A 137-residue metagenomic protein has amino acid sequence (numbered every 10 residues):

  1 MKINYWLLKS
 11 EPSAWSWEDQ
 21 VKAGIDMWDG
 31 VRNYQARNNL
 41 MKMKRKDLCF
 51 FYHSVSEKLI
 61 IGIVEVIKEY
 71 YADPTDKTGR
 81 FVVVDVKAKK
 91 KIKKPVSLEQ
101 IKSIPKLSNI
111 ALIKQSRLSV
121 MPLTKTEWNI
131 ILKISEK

Functional and structural regions predicted by a protein language model:
M1-K44, S135-K137: Compositionally biased, charged N-terminal/linker segments
M1-W15, D73-K137: Contiguous surface segments at macromolecular interaction interfaces
D19, M43-K44, L59, K77-G79: Short glycine/proline-enriched turns and hinge-like loops at secondary-structure junctions
G30-Q35, K68-A72, K106: Short acidic (Asp/Glu) patches
F50-F51, E65: Hydrophobic beta-strand signal
Y52-K58: Short, charged beta-turn/beta-strand-edge "cap" motif at the junction between a beta-strand and an adjacent loop
L59-E69: Short beta-strand-centered aromatic/proline hotspots
